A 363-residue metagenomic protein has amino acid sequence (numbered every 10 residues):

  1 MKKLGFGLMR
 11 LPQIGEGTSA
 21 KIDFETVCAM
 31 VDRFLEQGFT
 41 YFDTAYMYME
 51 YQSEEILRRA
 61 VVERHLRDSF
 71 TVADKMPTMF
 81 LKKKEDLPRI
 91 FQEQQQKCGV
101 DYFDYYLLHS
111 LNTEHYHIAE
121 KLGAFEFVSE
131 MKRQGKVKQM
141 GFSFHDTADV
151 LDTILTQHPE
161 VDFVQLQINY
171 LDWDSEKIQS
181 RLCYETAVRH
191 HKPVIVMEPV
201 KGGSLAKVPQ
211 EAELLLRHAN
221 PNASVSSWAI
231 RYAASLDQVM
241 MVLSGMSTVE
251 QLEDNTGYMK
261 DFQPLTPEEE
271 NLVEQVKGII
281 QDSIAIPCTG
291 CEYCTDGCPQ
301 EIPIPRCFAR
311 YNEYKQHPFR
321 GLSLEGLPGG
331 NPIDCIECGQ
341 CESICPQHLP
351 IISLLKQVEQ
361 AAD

Functional and structural regions predicted by a protein language model:
M1-F70, F127, R133: N-terminal binding-site loop/beta-alpha segment at the start of enzyme catalytic domains that lines or forms
R10-E25, K75-E85, E114-H117, E213-A223: Active-site mouth loops of central-metabolism enzymes
S19-F34, K82-G99, D146-T156, V225-Y232: Short, acidic/polar
E36, R58-S69, Q92-D101, K132 (+2 more regions): Acidic (Asp/Glu)-rich catalytic clusters
Q95-Y116: Active-site groove signature of glycoside hydrolases
L111-P287, Y293-I302, R306-A309, R320-L327 (+1 more regions): Beta/alpha (TIM)-barrel catalytic core signal, keyed to glycine-rich beta->alpha loops juxtaposed to Asp/Glu that bind
A285-E301, P332-Q347: Local cysteine-cluster metal-coordination motifs and their immediate loop/turn environment, predominantly Fe-S cluster
Q316-E342, D363: Short Fe-S-cluster ligation motifs
